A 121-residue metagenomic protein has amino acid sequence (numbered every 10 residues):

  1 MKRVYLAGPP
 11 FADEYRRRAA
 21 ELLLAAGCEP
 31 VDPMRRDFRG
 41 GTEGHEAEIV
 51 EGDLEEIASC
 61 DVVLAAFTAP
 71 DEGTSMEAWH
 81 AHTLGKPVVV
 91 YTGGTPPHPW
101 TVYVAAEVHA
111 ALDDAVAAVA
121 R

Functional and structural regions predicted by a protein language model:
M1-R121: Conserved catalytic or regulatory cores that recognize and/or transform ribose-phosphate-containing ligands
